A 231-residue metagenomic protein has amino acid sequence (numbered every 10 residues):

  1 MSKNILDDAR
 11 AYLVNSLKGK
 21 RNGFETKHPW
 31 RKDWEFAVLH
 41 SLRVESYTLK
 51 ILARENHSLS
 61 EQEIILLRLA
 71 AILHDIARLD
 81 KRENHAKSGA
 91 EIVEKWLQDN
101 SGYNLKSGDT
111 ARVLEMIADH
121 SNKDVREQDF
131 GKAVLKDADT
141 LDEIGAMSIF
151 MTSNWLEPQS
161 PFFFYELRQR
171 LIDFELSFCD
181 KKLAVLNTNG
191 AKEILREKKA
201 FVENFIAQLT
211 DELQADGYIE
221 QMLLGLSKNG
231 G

Functional and structural regions predicted by a protein language model:
S2-K27, H40: Short alpha-helical hairpin
K3-N4, W30-L59, L73, D124-G231: Divalent metal-dependent phosphate-bond-processing catalytic cores, especially two-metal-ion Mg2+/Mn2+ enzymes that act
G23-P29, A70-L73: A short small-residue
V44-I51, N84-D99: An active-site-proximal "capping" alpha-helix that borders the catalytic cofactor pocket
S58-L66, S101-I117, F130-V134: Acidic/histidine metal-binding catalytic segments
Q62-K81, H85, G89, L114-S121: His-Asp-centered metal-binding catalytic motifs of divalent-metal-dependent phosphohydrolases/nucleases
D80, N100-L105, N122-R126: Short helix-to-loop capping/linker segments positioned immediately adjacent to catalytic or ligand/cofactor-binding
